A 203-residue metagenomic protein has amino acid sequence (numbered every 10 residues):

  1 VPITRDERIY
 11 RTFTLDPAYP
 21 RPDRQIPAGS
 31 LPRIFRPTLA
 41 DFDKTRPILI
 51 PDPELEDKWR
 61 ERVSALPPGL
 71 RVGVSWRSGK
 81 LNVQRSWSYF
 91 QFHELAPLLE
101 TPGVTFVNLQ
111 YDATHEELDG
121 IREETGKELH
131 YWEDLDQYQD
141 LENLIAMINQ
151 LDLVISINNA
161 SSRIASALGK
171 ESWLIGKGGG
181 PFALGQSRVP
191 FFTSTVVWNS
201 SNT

Functional and structural regions predicted by a protein language model:
V1-T203: Catalytic machinery of carbohydrate-active enzymes, primarily nucleotide-sugar-dependent glycosyltransferases
